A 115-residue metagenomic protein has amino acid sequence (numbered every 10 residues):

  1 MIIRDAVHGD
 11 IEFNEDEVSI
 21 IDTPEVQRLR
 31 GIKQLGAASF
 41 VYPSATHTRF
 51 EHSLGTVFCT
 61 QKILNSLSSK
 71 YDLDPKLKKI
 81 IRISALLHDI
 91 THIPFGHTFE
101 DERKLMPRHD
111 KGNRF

Functional and structural regions predicted by a protein language model:
M1-G31: Non-catalytic interface/linker regions that flank or bridge core catalytic/transmembrane domains
G9-I20, G36-S39, L73-L77: Short, mixed-charge, low-aromatic patches
D10, F50-L54, N113: Generic detection of long, well-ordered alpha-helical segments
I20, R28-E51, E100: Active-site flanking loop/helix segments enriched in acidic
P24, L64-L67, P94: Short amphipathic alpha-helical segments enriched in hydrophobics
V41-K79: Alpha-helical phosphate/pyrophosphate-handling elements in metalloenzyme active cores
L77-F115: Divalent metal-dependent catalytic cores for phosphoryl transfer on phosphate-bearing substrates
